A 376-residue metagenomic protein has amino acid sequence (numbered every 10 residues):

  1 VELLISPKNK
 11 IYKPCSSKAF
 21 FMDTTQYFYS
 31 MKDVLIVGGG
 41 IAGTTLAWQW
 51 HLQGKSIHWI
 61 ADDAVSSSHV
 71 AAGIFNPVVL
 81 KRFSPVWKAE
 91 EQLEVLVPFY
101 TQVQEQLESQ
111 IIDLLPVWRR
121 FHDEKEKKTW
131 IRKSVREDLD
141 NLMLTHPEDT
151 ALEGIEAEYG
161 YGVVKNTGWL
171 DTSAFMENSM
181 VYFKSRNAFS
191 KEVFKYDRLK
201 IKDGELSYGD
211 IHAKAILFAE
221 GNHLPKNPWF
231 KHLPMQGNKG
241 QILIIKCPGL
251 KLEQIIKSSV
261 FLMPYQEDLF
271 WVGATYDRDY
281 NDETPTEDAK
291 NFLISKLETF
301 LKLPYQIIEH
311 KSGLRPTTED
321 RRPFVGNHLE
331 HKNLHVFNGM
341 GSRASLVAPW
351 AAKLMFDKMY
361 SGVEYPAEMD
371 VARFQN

Functional and structural regions predicted by a protein language model:
M31-G40: Beta1/beta-strand and adjacent pyrophosphate-binding region of the FAD-binding site in flavoprotein oxidoreductases
V37, I211-N222: Short hydrophobic core segments
A42-Q53, G73-I74, V79, Q110-I111 (+1 more regions): Active-site substrate-recognition segment that forms the wall of the catalytic cavity or substrate channel
L52-H69: Glycine-rich FAD pyrophosphate-binding loop
G73-G154: Dinucleotide-binding Rossmann-like beta1-alpha1 core, especially the glycine-rich loop that anchors the ADP
S84-Q92, G162-N178, T284-D288: Short beta-strand to alpha-helix junction loop
V163-A215: Helical element adjacent to the flavin cofactor pocket in flavoenzyme catalytic cores
K311-N376: C-terminal catalytic lobe of FAD-dependent flavoproteins
